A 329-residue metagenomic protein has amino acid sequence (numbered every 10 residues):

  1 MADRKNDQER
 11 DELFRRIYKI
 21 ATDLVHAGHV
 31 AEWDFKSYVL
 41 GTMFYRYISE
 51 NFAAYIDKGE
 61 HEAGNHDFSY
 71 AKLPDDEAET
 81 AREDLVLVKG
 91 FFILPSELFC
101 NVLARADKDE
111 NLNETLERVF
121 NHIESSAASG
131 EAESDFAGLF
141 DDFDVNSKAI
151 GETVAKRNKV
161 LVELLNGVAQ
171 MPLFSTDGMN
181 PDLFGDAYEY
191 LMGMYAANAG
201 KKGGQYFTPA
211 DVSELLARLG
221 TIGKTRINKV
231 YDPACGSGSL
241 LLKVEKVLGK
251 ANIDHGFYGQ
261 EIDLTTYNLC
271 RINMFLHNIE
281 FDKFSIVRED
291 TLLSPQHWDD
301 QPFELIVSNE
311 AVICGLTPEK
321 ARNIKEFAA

Functional and structural regions predicted by a protein language model:
M1-L215, L219-G220, D282-S294: Non-catalytic, mostly N-terminal accessory regions of nucleic-acid modification and defense proteins
F44-Y47, L173, M192-A196, G249 (+3 more regions): Non-catalytic alpha-helical coupling and interface elements of nucleotide-dependent molecular machines and regulators
K202-I313: Conserved S-adenosyl-L-methionine
V312-A329: Mobile active-site "lid"/loop adjacent to the S-adenosyl-L-methionine
